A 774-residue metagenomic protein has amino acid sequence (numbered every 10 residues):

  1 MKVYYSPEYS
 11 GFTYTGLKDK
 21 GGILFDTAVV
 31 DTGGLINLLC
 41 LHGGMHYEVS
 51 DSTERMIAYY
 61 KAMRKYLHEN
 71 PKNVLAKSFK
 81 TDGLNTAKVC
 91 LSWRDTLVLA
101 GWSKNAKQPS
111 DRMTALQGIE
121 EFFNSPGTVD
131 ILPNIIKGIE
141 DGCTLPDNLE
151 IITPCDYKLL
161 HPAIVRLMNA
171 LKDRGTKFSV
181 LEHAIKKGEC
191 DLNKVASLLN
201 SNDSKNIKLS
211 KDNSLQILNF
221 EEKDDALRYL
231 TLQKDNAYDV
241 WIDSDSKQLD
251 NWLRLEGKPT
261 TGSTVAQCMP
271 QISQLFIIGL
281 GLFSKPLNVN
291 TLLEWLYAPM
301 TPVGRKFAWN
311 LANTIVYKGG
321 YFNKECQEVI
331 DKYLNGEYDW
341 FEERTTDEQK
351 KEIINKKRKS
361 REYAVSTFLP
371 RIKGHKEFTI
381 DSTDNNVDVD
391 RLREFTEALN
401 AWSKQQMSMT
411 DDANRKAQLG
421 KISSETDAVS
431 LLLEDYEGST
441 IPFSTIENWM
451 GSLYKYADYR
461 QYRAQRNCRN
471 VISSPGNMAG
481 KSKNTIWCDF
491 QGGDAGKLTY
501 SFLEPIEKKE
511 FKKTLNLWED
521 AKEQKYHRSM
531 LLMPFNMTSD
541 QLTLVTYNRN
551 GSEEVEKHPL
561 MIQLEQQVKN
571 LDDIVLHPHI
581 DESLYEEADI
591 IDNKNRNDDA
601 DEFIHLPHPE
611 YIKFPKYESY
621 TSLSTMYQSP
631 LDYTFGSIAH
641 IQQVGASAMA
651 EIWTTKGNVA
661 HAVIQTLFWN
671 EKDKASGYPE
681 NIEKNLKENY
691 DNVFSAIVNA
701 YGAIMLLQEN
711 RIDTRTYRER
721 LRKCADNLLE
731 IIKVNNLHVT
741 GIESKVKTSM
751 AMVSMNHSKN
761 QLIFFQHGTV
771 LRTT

Functional and structural regions predicted by a protein language model:
K2-A28, D147, P154-K285: Conserved motor-region signature of P-loop NTPase helicases/translocases
Y5-Y9, A28-L35, I151-L159, Y238-S244 (+6 more regions): Conserved helicase core region in the C-terminal RecA-like lobe
Y9-N148, Y157-A163, M168-L171, G175 (+1 more regions): Basic/charged alpha-beta structural segments of nucleotide/phosphate-handling enzymes
G21-A28, L38, L232-E362, H640: ATPase/helicase motor core of nucleic-acid motors
W518-N570: C-terminal accessory regions
L564-N670: C-terminal, charged and often intrinsically disordered regions of DNA end-processing helicases and nucleases
A662-M752: A non-catalytic, helix-rich entry segment at domain boundaries
G741-T774: Non-catalytic protein-protein interaction segments used by genome-maintenance enzymes to assemble and couple activities
